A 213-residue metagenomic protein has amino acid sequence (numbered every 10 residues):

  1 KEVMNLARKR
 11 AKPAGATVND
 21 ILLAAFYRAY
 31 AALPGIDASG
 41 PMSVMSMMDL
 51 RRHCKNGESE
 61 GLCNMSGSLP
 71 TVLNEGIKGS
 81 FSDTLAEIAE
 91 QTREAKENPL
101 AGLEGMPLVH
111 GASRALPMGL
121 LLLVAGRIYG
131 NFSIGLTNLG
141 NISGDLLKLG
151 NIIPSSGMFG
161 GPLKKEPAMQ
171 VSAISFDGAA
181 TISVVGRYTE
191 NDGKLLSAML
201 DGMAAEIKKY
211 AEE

Functional and structural regions predicted by a protein language model:
K1-D37, I182, E190-A198: Acyl activation and transfer enzymes in specialized metabolism, enriched for ANL adenylate-forming modules
A31-E213: Acyl-thioester-dependent acyl-group transfer interface
